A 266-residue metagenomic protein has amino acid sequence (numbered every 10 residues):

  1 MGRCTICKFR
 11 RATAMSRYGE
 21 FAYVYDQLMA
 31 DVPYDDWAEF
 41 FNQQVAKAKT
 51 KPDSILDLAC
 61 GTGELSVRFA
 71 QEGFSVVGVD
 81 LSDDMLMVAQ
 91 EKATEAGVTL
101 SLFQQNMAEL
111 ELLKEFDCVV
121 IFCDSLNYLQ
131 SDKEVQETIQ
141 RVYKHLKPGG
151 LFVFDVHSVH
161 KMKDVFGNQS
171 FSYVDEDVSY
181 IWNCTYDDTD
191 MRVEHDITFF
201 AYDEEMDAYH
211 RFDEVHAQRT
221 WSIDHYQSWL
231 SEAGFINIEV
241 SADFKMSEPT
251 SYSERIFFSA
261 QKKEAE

Functional and structural regions predicted by a protein language model:
F9-D53: Conserved class I S-adenosyl-L-methionine
T62-F74: Conserved SAM-binding loop of SAM-dependent methyltransferases across substrates and taxa, primarily the Class I
S82-D84: Conserved SAM/SAH-binding beta-strand->alpha-helix loop
A89-Q90: Conserved SAM-binding loop
E95-A108, L112: Conserved SAM-binding strand-loop segment of SAM-dependent methyltransferases
Q136-P148: A short glycine-rich, Lys/Arg-flanked "PGG" loop and its adjoining helix->strand segment in the class I
V153-H225: SAM-dependent methyltransferase
A217-E266: C-terminal lobe and adjacent flexible extensions of AdoMet/dcAdoMet transferase-like proteins
